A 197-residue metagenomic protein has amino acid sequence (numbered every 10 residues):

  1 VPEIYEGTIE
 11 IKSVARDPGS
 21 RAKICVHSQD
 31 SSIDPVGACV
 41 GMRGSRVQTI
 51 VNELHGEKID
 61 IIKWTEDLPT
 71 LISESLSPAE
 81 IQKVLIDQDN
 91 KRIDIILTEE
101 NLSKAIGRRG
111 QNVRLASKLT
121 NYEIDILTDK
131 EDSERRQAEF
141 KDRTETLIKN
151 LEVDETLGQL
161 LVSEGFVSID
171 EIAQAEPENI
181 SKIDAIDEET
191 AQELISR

Functional and structural regions predicted by a protein language model:
V1-R197: RNA-contacting regions in translation and RNA-metabolism proteins, encompassing KH/S1 modules where present
